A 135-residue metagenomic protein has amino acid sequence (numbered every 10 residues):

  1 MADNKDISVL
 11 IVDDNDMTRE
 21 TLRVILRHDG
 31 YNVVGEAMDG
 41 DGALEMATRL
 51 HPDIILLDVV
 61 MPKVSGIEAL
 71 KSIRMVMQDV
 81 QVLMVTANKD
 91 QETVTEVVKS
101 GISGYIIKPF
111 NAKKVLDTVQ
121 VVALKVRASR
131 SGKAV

Functional and structural regions predicted by a protein language model:
D16-G35: Two-component/phosphorelay signaling modules centered on CheY-like receiver
D39-G42, S65-E68: Acidic catalytic/metal-coordinating carboxylates
L50-L56: Active-site beta3 strand of CheY-like receiver
M61: Receiver (REC) domain active-site loop signature in two-component systems and cognate sites in sensor histidine kinases
E68, K89-G104: Alpha4 helix (beta4-alpha4-beta5 surface) of REC/receiver domains from two-component response regulators
E92, F110-Q120: C-terminal output helix
D117, L124-V135: CheY-like receiver
